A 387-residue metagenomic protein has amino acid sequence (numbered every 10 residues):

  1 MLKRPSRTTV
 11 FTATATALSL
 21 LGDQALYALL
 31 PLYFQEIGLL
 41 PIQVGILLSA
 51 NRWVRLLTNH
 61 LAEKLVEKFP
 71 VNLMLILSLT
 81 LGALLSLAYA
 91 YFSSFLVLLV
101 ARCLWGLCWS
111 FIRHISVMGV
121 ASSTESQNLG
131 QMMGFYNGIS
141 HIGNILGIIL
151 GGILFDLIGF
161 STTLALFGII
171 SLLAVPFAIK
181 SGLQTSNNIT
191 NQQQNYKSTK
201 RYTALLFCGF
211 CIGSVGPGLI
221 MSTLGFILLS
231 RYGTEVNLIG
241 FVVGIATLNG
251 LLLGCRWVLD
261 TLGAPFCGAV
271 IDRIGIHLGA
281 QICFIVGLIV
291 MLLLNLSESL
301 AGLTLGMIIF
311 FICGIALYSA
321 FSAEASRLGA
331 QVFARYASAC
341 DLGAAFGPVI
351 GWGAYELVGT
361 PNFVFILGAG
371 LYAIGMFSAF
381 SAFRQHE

Functional and structural regions predicted by a protein language model:
P5-L32, R201-I220, I308: Pair of pore-lining "gating" transmembrane helices in MFS-fold secondary transporters
L29-I42, S222-A246: Short amphipathic helix-loop junctions that connect adjacent transmembrane helices in Major Facilitator Superfamily/SLC
R52-H60, N144-I145, W257-P265, A344-A345: Residue-level signature of mid-helix packing/kink "hotspots" within the transmembrane helices of 12-pass Major
L57-Y89, I271-I274: Conserved MFS/SLC helix-loop-helix module at the cytosolic interface between two early adjacent transmembrane helices
L73-L87, G168, L278-L292: Structural signature of the two symmetry-related core transmembrane helices
F111-T124, A316-G329: Intracellular juxtamembrane helix-capping segments at the cytosolic ends of symmetry-related transmembrane helices
T163-I179, V364-F380: Symmetry-related core transmembrane helices of the 12-TM Major Facilitator Superfamily/SLC fold
H277-F321: C-terminal transmembrane helical hairpin of 12-TM major facilitator-type secondary transporters
